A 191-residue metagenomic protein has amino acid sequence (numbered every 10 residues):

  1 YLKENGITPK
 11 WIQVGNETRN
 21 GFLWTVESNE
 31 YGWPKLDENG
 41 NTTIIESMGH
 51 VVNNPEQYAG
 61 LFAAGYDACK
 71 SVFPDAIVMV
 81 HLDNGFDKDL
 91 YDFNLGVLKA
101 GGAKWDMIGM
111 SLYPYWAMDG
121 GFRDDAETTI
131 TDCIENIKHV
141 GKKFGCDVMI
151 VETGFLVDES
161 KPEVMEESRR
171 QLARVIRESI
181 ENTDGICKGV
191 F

Functional and structural regions predicted by a protein language model:
Y1-V14, Q57-A68, N94-G101, A173-N182: An active-site-proximal structural segment forming one wall of the substrate-binding cleft that immediately precedes
L2-V51, M79-H81, K188: Active-site groove signature of glycoside hydrolases
G6-T8, F73-D75, A103, D184-C187: Short helix-terminating capping/connector loops at secondary-structure junctions
K10, N16, V80-N84, Y91-I130 (+2 more regions): Aromatic- and acid-rich polysaccharide-binding/catalytic face of secreted or lumenal carbohydrate-active enzymes
L23-W33, D87-A100, V164-S179: Short, electropositive alpha-helical surface patch
W24-S47, M110-K143, D158-E163: Substrate-binding surface in catalytic domains of secreted glycosidases
K35-L82, D87-W105, D132-C146: Active-site neighborhood of glycoside hydrolase catalytic domains
D147-F191: Substrate-binding cleft of secreted/luminal carbohydrate-active enzymes
